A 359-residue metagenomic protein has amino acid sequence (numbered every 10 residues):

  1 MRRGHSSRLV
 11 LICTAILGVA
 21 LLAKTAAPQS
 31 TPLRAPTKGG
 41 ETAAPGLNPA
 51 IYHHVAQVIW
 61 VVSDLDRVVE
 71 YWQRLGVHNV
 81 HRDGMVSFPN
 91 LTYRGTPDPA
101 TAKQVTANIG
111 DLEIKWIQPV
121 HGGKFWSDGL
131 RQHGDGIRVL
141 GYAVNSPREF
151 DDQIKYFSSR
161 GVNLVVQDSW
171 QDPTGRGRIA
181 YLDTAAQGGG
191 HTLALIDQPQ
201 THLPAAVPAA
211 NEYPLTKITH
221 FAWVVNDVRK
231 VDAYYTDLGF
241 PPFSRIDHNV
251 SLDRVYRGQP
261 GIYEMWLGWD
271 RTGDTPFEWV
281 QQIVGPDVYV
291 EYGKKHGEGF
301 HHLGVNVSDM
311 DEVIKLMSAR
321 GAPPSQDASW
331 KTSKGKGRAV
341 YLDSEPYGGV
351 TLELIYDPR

Functional and structural regions predicted by a protein language model:
R2-I12: Bacterial N-terminal signal peptides that target proteins for export
V10-L21: Bacterial N-terminal signal peptides
A23-T25: N-terminal signal peptide c-region/cleavage motif recognized by signal peptidases
Q29-N48, T106, K115, D151-P214 (+3 more regions): Vicinal oxygen chelate
S30-H54, W60, R82-T92, G122-K124 (+4 more regions): Intrinsic disorder/low-complexity detector
A50, W60-L112, D152-R176, D183 (+2 more regions): Core segments of cupin and vicinal oxygen chelate
V55-S63, Q104-E113, G129-E149, I218-N226 (+2 more regions): Vicinal oxygen chelate
I59, Y71, I117-P119, L195-Q198 (+7 more regions): A structural feature that tracks compact, well-ordered secondary-structure segments with a strong bias toward
